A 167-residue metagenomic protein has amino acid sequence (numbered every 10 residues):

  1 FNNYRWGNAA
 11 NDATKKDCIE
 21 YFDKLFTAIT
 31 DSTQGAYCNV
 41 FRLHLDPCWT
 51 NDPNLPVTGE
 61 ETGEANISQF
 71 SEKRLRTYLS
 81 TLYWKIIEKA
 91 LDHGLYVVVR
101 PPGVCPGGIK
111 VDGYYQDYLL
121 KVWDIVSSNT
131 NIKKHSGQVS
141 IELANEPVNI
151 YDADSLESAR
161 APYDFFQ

Functional and structural regions predicted by a protein language model:
F1-Q167: Active-site mouth of glycoside hydrolases
